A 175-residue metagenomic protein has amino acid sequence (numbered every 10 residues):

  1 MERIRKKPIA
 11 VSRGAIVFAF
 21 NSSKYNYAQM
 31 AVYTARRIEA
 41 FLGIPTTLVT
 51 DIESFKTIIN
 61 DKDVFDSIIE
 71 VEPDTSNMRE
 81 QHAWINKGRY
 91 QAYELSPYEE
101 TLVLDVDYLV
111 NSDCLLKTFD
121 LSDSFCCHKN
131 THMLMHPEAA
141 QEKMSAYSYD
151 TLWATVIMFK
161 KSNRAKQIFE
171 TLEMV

Functional and structural regions predicted by a protein language model:
M1-V175: Glycosyltransferase catalytic domains, chiefly GT-A lineage
